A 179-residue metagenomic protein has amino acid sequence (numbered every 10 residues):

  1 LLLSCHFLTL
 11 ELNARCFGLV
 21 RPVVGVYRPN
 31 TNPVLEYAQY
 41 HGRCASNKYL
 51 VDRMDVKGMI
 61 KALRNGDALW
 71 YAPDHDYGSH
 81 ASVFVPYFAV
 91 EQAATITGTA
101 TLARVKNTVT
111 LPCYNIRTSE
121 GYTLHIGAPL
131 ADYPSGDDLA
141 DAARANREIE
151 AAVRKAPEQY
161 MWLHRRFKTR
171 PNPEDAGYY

Functional and structural regions predicted by a protein language model:
L1-M54, N65, S79-P86, E91-Q92: Catalytic core of membrane glycerolipid acyltransferases/transacylases, capturing the structured, soluble-facing
L19-V24, M54-Y179: Non-catalytic C-terminal accessory region of glycerolipid acyltransferases and related lyso-lipid remodeling enzymes
